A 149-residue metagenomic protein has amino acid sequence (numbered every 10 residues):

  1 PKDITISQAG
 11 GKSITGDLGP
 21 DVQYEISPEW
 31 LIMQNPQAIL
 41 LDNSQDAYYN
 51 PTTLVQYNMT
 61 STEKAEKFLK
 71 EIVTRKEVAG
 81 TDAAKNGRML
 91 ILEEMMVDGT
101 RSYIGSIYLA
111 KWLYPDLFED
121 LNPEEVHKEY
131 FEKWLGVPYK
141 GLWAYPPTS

Functional and structural regions predicted by a protein language model:
P1-S149: N-terminal ligand-binding lobe of clamshell/alpha-beta domains
